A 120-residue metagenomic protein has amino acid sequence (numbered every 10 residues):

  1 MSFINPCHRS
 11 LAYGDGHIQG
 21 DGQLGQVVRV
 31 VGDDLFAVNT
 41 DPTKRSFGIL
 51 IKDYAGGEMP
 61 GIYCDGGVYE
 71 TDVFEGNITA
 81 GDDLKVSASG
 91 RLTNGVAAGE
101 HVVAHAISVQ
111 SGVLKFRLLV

Functional and structural regions predicted by a protein language model:
M1-V120: Surface-exposed, low-hydrophobicity beta-strand/loop segments enriched in small/polar/acidic residues
